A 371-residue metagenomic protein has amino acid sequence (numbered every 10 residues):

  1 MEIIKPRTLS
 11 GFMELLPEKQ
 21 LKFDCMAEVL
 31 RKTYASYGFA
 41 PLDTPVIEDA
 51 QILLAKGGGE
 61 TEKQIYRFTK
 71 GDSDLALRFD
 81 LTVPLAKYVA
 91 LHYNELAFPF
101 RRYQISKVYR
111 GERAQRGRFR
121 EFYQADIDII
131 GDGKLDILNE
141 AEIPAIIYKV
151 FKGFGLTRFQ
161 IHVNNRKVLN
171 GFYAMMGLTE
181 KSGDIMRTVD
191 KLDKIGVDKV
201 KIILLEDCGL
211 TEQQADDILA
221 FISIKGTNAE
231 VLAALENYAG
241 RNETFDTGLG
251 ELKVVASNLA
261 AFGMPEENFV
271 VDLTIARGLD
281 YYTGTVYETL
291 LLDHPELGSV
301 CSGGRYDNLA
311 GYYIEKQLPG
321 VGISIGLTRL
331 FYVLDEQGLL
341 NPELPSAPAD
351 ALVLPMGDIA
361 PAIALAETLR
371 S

Functional and structural regions predicted by a protein language model:
M1-K19, T69: Auxiliary tRNA-acceptor-end handling modules of aminoacyl-tRNA synthetases
K19-Y37, E48-D49, D72, T82-N94 (+3 more regions): Positively charged, Gly/Ser-enriched RNA/tRNA-binding surfaces
L42, H162, V270-D272: General small-molecule cofactor/ligand-binding pocket signal
L42, V46-L75: Polyanion/phosphate-binding surface patch
K56-E60, M175-G177, T285: Short low-complexity, flexible loop/linker segments enriched in glycine and/or proline with clustered acidic
T61-D72, G177-L205, L291-D293: Acidic, His- and aromatic-enriched active-site or binding-groove loops in soluble protein domains that engage sugars
Q160-F172, G177: Glycine-rich, mobile lid/loop segments that gate access to catalytic sites or pores
